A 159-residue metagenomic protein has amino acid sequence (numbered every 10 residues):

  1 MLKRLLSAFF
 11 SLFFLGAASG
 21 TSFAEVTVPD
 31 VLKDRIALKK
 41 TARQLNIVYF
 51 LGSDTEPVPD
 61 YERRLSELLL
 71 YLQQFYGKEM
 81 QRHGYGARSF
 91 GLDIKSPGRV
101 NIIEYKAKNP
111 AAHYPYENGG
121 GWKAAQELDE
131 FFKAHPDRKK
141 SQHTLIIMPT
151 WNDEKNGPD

Functional and structural regions predicted by a protein language model:
M1-F9: Bacterial N-terminal signal peptides that target proteins for export
A8-A17: Bacterial N-terminal signal peptides
A18-S19, G77: Residue-level marker of positions within ordered structural domains that often coincide with functionally constrained
G20-A24: Boundary at the C-terminal end of the N-terminal hydrophobic targeting segment
E25-H143, M148-P158: Propeptide-to-catalytic entry region of secreted or membrane-anchored zinc metalloproteases
